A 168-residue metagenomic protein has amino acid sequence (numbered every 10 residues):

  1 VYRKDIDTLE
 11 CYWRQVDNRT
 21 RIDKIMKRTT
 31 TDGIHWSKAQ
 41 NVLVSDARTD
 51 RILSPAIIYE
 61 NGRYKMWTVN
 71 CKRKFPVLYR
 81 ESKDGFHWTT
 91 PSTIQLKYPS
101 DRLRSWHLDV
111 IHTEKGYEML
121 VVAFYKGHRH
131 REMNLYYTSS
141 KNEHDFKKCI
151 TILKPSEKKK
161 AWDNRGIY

Functional and structural regions predicted by a protein language model:
V1-Y168: Carbohydrate-active catalytic/glycan-binding domains of CAZyme proteins, especially the secreted or lumenal ectodomains
